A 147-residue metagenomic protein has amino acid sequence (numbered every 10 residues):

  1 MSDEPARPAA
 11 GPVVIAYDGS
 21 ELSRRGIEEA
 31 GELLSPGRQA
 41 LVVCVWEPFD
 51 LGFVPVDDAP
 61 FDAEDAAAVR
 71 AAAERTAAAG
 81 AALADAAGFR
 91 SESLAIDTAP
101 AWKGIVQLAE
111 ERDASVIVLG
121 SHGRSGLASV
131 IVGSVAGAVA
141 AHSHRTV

Functional and structural regions predicted by a protein language model:
M1-P8, A82-I117: Structural beta-alpha unit
S2-F61, D85: Small/aliphatic-rich secondary-structure junction motif
A10, V116-H142: Glycine-rich, Arg-bearing micro-motifs that act as flexible, cationic patches
E32, E110-E111, A141: Solvent-exposed polar/charged
A40, R90-S93, V147: Hydrophobic anchor at the start of a short beta-strand that flanks the dinucleotide cofactor-binding loop
D57-F61, A109-R112, V135-A136: Short, hinge-like loop/turn segments at secondary-structure boundaries
P60-R75: A short acidic, glycine-rich active-site loop that binds or catalyzes chemistry on phosphate/adenosine moieties
